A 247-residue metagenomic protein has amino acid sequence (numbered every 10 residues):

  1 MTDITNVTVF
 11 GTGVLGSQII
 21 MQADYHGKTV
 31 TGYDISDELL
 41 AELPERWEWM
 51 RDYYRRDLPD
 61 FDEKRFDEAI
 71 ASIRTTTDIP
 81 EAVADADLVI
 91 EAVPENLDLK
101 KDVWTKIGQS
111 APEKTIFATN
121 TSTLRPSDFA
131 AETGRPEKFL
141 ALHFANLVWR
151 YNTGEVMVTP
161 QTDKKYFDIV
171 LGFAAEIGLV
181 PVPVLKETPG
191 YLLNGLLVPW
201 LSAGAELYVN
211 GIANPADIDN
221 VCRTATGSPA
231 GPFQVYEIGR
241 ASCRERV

Functional and structural regions predicted by a protein language model:
M1-Y53, S110: NAD(P)+-binding Rossmann beta1-loop-alpha1 motif at the extreme N-terminus of oxidoreductases
D3, S36, D62, D163 (+1 more regions): Helix N-cap / loop-to-helix initiation motif
F10, Q18, T76, A92 (+3 more regions): Structural motif
I35-E38, E42, Y53-R56, D60-I116 (+1 more regions): Rossmann-like NAD(P)-binding element
E38-W49, L99, K165-E176, D217-N220 (+1 more regions): A non-catalytic, amphipathic alpha-helix used as a structural packing/dimerization or gating element in enzyme scaffolds
I116-K186, N194: Rossmann-fold dinucleotide-binding core
M157, Q161, V182-R244: Substrate-binding/catalytic subdomain of NAD(P)-dependent oxidoreductase enzymes
